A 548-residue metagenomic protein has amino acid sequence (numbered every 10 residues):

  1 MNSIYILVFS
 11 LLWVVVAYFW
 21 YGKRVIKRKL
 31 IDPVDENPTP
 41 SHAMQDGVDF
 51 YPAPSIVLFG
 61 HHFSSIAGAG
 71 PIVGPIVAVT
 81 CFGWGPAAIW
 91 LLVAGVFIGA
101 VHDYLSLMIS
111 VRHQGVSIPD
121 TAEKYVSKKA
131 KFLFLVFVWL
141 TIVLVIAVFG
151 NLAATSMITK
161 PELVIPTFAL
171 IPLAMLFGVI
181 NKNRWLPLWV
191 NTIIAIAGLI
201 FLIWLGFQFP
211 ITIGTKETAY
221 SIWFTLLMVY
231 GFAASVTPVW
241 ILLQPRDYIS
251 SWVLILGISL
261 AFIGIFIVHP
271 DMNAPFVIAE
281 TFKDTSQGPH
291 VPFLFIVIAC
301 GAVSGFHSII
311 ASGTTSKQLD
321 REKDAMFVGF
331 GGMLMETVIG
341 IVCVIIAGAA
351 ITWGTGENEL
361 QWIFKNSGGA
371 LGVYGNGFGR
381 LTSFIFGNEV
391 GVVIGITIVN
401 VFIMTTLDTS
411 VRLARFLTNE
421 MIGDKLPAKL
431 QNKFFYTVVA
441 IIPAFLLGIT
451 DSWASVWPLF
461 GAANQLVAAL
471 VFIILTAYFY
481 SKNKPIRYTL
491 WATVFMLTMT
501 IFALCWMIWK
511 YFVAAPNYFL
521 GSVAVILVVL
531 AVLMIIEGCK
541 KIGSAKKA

Functional and structural regions predicted by a protein language model:
M1-V16, I196-W240, Q244, I249-S250 (+6 more regions): A generic transmembrane alpha-helix motif of multi-pass inner-membrane proteins
N2, G22, I72, G85 (+12 more regions): Transmembrane helix-loop junctions in multi-pass membrane proteins
N2-F19, A78-S110, P119, V164-A174 (+2 more regions): Extracellular loop-to-transmembrane helix junctions
W13-I72, S251, G288-P289, F293: Membrane-interface "cap" regions at the ends of multi-pass membrane proteins
K23-Y51, V77, A88, L92 (+6 more regions): Flexible loop linkers connecting adjacent transmembrane helices in multi-pass alpha-helical membrane transporters
F50-H113, K124-K128, V145-T159, D324-G354 (+2 more regions): Membrane-interface helix-loop-helix modules in multi-pass membrane proteins
K128-V143, G331-V338, E389-V392, N400 (+2 more regions): Loop-to-transmembrane helix boundary motifs in multi-pass membrane proteins
I265-T281, L334-N376: Extracellular/periplasmic helix-exit of transmembrane alpha-helices
